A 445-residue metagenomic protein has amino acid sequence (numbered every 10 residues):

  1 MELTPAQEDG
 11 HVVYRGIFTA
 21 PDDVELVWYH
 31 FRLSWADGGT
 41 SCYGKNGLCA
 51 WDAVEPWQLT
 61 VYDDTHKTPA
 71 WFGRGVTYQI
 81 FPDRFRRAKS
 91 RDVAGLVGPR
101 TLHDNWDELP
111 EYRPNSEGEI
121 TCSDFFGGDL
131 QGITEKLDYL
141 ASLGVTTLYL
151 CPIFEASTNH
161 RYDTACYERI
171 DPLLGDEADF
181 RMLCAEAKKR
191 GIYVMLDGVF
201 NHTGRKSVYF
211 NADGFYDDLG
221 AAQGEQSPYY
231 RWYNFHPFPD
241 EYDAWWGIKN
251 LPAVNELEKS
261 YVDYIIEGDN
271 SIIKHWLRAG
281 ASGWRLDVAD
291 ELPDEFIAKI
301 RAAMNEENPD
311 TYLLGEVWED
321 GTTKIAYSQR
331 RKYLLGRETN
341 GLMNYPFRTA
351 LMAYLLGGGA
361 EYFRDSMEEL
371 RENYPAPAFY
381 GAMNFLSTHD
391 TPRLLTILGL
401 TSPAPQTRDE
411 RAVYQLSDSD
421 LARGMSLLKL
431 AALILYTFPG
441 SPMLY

Functional and structural regions predicted by a protein language model:
E2-F81, F85-N115, F125: The feature marks proteins involved in alpha-glucan
P5, F18-D22, W35, F81-R84 (+6 more regions): Short, flexible loop/turn elements at secondary-structure junctions
R15, V61-H66, I133-K136, A298-I300 (+2 more regions): Short alpha-helical segments and helix-capping/turn motifs at coil-helix boundaries
H66-A70, T134-G144, C184, L370-P375 (+1 more regions): Short amphipathic alpha-helices and their capping/turn segments at secondary-structure boundaries
V76-Y78, L148-L150, V194-L196, W284 (+4 more regions): Hydrophobic faces of well-ordered beta-strands that scaffold small-molecule active sites in alpha/beta enzyme cores
F81-T146, I153-A279, I300-E307, T323-K324: Substrate-binding/active-site clefts of carbohydrate-active enzymes
R181-Y193, N201-H202, S207-D218, I272-K274 (+2 more regions): Active-site-proximal helices and loops of the catalytic beta/alpha 8
G358-Y445: Active-site-proximal substrate-binding groove within the catalytic cores of carbohydrate-active enzymes
